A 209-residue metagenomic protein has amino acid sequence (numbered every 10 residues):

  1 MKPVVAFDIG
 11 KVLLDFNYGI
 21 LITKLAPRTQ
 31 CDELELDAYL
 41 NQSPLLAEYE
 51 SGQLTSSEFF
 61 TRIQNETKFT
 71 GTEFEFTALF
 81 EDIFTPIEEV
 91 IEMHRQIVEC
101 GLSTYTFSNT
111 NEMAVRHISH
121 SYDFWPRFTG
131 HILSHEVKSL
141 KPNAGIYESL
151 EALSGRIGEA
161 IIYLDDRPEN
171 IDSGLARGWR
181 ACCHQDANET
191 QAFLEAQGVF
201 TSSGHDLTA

Functional and structural regions predicted by a protein language model:
M1-K2, F7, N111-E112, R116-A209: Asp-based, Mg2+/Mn2+-dependent phosphohydrolase catalytic module
M1-N41, A176-R177: Active-site neighborhood of HAD-like aspartate-dependent phosphohydrolases
G10, D15, Y105-N109, D165: Short beta-strand segments
N17-Y18, E89, T110, D186: Acidic donor-diphosphate engagement hotspot in glycosyltransferases and nucleotidyltransferases that stabilizes
I20, K24, P44, E58 (+8 more regions): Alpha-helical elements of Rossmann-like donor-binding domains used by nucleotide-donor carbohydrate transfer enzymes
T29-Y39, F69-T77, G158, V199-D206: Short, surface-exposed acidic
L45-I91: Metal-dependent phosphoesterase signature
F74-Y105, R116, A144: Short, acidic loop-to-helix structural element flanking the phosphoryl-transfer center in phosphate-processing enzymes
